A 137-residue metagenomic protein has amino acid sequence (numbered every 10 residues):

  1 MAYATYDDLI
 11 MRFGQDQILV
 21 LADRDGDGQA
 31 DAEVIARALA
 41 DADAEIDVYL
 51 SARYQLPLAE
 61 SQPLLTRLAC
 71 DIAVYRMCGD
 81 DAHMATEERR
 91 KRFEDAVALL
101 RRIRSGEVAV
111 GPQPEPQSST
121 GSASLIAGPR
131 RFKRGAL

Functional and structural regions predicted by a protein language model:
M1-L65, G121-L137: Conserved short "hinge" loops at termini or chain/domain junctions
R37, L64-L68, I72, K91 (+1 more regions): Amphipathic alpha-helical interaction segments
V48, A52, T66-A82: Ordered, amphipathic secondary-structure segments that act as subunit-interaction surfaces in large macromolecular
Y75-L137: Short loop/turn elements at secondary-structure junctions
